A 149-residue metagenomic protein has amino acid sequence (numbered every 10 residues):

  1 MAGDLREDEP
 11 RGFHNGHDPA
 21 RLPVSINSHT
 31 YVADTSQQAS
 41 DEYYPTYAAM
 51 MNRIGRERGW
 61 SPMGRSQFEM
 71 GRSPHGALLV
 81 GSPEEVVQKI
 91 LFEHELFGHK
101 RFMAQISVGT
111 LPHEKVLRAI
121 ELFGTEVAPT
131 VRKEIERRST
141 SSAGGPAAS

Functional and structural regions predicted by a protein language model:
M1-S149: Active-site-adjacent structural elements that line small-molecule/cofactor binding pockets in enzymes
